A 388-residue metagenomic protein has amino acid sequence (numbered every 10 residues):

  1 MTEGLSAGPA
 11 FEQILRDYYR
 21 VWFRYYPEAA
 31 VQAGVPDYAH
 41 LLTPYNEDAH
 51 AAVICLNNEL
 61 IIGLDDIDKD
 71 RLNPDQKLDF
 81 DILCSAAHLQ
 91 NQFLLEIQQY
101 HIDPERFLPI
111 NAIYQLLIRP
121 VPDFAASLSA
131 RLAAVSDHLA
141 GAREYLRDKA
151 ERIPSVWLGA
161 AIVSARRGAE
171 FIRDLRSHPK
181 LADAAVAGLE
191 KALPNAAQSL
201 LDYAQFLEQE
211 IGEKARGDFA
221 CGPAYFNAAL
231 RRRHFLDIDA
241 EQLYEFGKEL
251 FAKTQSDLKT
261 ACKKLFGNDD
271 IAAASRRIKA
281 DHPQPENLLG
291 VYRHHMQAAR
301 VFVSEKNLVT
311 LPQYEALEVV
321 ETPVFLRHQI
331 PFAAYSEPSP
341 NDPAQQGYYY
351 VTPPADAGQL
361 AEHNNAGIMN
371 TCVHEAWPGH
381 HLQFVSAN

Functional and structural regions predicted by a protein language model:
M1-N388: N-terminal maturation segment of proteins
